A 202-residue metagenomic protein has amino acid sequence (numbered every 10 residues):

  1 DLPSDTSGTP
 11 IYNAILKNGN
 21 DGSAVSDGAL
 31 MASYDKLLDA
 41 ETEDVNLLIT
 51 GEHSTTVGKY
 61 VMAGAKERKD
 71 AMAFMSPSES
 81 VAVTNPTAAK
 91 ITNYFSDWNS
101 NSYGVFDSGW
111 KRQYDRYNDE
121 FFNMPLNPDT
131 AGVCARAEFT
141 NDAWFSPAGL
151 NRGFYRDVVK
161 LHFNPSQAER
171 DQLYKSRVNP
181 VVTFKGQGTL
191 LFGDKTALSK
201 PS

Functional and structural regions predicted by a protein language model:
D1-S202: A glycine- and small-residue-enriched flexible loop/hinge signal that marks low-structured segments
